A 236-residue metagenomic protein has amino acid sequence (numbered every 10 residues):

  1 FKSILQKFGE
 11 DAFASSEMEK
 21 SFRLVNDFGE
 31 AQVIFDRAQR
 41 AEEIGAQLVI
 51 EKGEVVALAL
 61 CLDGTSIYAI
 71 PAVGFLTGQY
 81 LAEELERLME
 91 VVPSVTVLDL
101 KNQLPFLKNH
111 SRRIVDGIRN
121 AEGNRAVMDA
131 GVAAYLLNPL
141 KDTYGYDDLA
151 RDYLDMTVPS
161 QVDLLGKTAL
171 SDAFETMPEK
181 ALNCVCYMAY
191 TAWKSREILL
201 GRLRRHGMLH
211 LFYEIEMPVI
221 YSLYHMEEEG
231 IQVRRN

Functional and structural regions predicted by a protein language model:
F1-A12, L149-Y153, P159-N236: Mixed-charge, glycine-rich, non-catalytic linkers/tails in nucleic-acid processing enzymes
F1-M89, P93-S94: Long, highly charged low-complexity segments
S21-L24, G74-F75, P93-V97, G123-A126 (+6 more regions): Hydrophobic alpha-helical scaffolding
G45, P93-K101, L107: Short glycine-rich phosphate-binding loop at a beta-alpha junction
Q47, L58, T96, D129 (+3 more regions): A residue-level signal for conserved active-site and pocket-lining positions in enzyme catalytic cores
T65-S66, V91, H110-R125, R202-R205 (+1 more regions): Secondary-structure transition/capping motifs at alpha-helix termini and the adjoining loop/turn into the next element
Q79-A82, T143-D147, A189: Amphipathic alpha-helical transducer elements in NTP-driven molecular machines
N102-L165, S222: Metal-dependent phosphoesterase core characteristic of DEDDh/y 3'-5' exonuclease domains
